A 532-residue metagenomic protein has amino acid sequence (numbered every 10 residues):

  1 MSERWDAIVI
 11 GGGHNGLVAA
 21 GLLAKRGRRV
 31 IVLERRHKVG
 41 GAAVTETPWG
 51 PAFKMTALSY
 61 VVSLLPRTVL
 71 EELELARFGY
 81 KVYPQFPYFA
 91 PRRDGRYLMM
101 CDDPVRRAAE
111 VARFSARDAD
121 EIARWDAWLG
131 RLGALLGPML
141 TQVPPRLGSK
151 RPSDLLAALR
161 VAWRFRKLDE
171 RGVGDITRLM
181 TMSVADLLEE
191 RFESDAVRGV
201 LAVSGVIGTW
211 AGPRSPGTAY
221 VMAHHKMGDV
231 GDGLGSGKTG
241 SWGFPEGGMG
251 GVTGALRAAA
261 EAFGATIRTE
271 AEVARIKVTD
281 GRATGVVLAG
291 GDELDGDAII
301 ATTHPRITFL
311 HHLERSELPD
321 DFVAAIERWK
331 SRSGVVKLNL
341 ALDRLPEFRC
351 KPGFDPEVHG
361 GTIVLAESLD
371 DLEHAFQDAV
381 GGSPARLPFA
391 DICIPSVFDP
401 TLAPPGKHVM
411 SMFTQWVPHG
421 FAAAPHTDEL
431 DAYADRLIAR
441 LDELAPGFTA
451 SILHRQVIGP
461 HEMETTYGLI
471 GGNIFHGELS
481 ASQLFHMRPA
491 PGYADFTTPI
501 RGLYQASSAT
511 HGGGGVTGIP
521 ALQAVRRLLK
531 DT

Functional and structural regions predicted by a protein language model:
M1-A7, K25-R26, L484-H486, A490-P491 (+2 more regions): Extreme N-terminal leader/targeting segments of oxidoreductases
M1-K38, A42-V44, V111-A112, R117 (+3 more regions): Structural core of flavin- and non-heme-iron oxidoreductases, emphasizing the beta-strand/alpha-helix scaffold
E3-G148, S482: N-terminal glycine-rich phosphate/pyrophosphate-binding loop and immediately adjacent elements
G130-F263, L469-Q483: Active-site/ligand-binding neighborhood in enzyme catalytic cores
S194, R198-G217, S383-C393, G447-H511: A glycine-rich dinucleotide-binding beta-alpha-beta segment and adjacent secondary-structure elements that constitute
F244-E246, A265, E272-A403: Mid-domain catalytic core of redox enzymes that form a hydrophobic substrate pocket/lid adjacent to a catalytic redox
P319, L345-P346, Q377-R386, H426-T465: Flavin-binding catalytic cores
A506-L529: A conserved FAD-binding loop/helix module that cradles the flavin
